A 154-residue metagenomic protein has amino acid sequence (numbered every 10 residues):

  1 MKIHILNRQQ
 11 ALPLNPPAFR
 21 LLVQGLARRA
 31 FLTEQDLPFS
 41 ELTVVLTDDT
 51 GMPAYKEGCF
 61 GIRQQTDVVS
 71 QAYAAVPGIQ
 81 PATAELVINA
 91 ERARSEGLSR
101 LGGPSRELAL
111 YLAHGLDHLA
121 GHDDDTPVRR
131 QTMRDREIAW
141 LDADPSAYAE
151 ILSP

Functional and structural regions predicted by a protein language model:
M1-A109, D117-P154: An acidic/histidine-cluster motif and surrounding catalytic segment that typifies divalent-metal-assisted enzyme active
